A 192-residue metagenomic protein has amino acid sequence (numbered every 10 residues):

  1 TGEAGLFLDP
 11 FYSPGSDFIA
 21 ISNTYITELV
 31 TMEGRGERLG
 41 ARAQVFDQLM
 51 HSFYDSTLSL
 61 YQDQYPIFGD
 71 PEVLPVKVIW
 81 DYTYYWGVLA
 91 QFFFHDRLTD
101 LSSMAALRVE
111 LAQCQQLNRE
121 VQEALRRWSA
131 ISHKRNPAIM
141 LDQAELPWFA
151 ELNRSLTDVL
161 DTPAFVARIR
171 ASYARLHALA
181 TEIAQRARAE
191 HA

Functional and structural regions predicted by a protein language model:
T1-Y12, S16: Short FAD-binding loop at a beta-strand-to-alpha-helix junction that anchors the flavin cofactor in diverse
L6, Y25-D96: Active-site-proximal substrate-binding core of FAD-dependent oxidoreductases
Y12-T27: A short alpha/beta connector and helix-capping loop motif
A20, G36, G40-A43, L111 (+1 more regions): Generic detection of long, well-ordered alpha-helical segments
F46-M50, Y54, C114, N118-V121 (+1 more regions): Short amphipathic alpha-helical coiled-coil/interface segments
V78, Q91-Q113: Small-residue-rich helix-loop
A106-K134: C-terminal interaction module
R126-A192: C-terminal non-catalytic accessory extensions
